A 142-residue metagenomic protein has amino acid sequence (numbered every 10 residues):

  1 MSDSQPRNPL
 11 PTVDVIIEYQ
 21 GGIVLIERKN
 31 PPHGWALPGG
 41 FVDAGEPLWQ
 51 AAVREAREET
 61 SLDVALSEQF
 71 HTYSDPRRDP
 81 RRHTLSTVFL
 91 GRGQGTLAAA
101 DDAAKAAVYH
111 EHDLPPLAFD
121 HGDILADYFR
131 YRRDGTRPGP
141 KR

Functional and structural regions predicted by a protein language model:
M1-I23: Conserved N-terminal beta-strand and adjoining loop/helix that marks the start of the Nudix/MutT-like hydrolase domain
P9, H33, R81-L85: Residue-level preference for beta-strand/loop junctions
Y19, Y73-L97, Y128-R132: Active-site-adjacent beta-strand/loop module that shapes the phosphate/pyrophosphate-binding cleft
Y19-E58: Conserved Nudix-box catalytic region and its N-terminal flanking loop in Nudix hydrolases and closely related
L62-H71: A short coil-to-beta-strand element that immediately follows conserved catalytic motifs
V88-L90, A98-Y131: NUDIX/MutT-family hydrolases
R130-R142: Acidic/histidine-enriched, glycine/proline-rich intrinsically disordered or flexible terminal extensions
